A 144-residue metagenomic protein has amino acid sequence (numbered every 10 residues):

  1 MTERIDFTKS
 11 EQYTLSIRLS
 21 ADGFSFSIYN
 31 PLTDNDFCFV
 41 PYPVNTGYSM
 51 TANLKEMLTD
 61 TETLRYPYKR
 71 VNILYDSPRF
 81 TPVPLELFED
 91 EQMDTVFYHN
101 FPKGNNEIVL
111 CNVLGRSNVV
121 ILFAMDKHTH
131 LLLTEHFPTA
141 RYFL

Functional and structural regions predicted by a protein language model:
M1, T14, Y42-G47, Q92-T95: N-terminal start-of-chain detector that recognizes signal peptides and the immediate post-cleavage beginning
T2-N35: Gly/Thr-rich phosphate-binding beta-strand-loop-beta motif of the actin/hexokinase/Hsp70
I28-Y48: Extended intrinsically disordered, low-complexity coil regions enriched in Ser, Thr, Gly, Ala and often Pro
F39-Y42, E56-D60, L64-L144: Active-site neighborhood for divalent-cation/phosphate handling
G47-L58: Helical "lid/coupling" subdomains associated with nucleotide-phosphate turnover
